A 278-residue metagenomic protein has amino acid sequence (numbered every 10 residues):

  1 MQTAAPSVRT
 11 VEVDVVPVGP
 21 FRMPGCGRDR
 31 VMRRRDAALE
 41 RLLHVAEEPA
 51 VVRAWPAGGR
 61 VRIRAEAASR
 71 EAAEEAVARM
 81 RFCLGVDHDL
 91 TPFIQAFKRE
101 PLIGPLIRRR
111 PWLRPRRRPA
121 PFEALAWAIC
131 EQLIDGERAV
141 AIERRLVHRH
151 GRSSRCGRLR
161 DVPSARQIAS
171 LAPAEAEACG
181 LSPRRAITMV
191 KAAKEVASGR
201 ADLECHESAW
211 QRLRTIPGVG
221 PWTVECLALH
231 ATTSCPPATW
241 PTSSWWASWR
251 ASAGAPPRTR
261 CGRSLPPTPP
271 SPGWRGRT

Functional and structural regions predicted by a protein language model:
M1-T278: HhH-family (HhH-GPD) DNA N-glycosylase catalytic core used in base-excision repair
